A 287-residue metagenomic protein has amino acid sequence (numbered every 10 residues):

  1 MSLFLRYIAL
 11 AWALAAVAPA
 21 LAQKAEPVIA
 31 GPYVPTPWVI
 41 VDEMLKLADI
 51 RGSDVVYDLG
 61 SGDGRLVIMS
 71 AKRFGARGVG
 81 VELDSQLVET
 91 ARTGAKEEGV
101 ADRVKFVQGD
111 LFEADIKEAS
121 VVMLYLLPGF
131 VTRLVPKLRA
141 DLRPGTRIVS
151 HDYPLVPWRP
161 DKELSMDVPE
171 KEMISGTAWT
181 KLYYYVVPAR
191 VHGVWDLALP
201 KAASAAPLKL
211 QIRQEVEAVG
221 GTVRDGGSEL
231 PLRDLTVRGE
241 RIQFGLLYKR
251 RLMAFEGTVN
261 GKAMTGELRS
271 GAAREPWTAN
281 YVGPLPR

Functional and structural regions predicted by a protein language model:
P35-S53: Conserved alpha-helix/loop element of class I SAM-dependent methyltransferases that forms part of the SAM/SAH-binding
S53-G62: Conserved class I S-adenosyl-L-methionine
G64-I68: Glycine-rich SAM-binding Motif I of class I
R77-E82: Conserved SAM-binding motif I beta-strand of class I
D84-E118: S-adenosyl-L-methionine
G145-V156: Conserved beta-strand signature within the Rossmann-like core of class I S-adenosyl-L-methionine
P154-D196: Active-site capping/gating segments
A189-R287: Central antiparallel beta-sheet cores of small beta-barrel/beta-sandwich binding domains
